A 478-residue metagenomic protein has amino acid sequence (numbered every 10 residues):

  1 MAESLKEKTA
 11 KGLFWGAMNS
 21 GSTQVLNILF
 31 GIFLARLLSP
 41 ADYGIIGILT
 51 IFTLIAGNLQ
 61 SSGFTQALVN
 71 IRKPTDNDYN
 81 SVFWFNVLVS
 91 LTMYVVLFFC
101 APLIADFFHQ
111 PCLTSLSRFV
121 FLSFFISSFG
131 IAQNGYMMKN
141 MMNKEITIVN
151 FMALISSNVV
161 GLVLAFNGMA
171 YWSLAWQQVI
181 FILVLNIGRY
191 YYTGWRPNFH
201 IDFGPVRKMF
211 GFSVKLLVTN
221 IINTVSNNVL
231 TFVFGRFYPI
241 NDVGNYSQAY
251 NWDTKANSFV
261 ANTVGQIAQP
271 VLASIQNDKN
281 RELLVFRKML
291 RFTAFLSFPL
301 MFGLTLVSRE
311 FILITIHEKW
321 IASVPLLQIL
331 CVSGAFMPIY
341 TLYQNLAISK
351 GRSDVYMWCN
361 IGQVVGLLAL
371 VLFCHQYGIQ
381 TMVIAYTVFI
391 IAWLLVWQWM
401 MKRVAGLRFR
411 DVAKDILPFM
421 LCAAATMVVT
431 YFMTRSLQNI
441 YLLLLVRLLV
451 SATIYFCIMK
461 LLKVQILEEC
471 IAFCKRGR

Functional and structural regions predicted by a protein language model:
M1-I28, Q66-V69, K73-W84, L113 (+4 more regions): N-terminal membrane topogenesis motif
M1-L5, T9, K144, I187-N228 (+4 more regions): Interhelical loop/hinge segments that connect adjacent transmembrane helices in multipass membrane
A2, K402, L407-F409, Y431-R478: Membrane-proximal transmembrane or re-entrant/amphipathic helices at the cytosolic face
L5-F64, V89-A101, S123, A153-L162 (+3 more regions): Signature of the first transmembrane helix
K6, A10, A67-D76, I126-N150 (+6 more regions): Membrane-interface junctions at transmembrane-helix termini in multi-pass inner-membrane proteins
G12-N27, L174-Q177, F181, L185 (+6 more regions): Transmembrane helical elements of multi-pass membrane transporters/channels
N27, N58-D76, M138-K139, A249 (+2 more regions): Helix-loop junctions and terminal segments of transmembrane helices in multi-pass membrane transport/translocation
T114-F121, V149-G194, K208-F212, T219 (+6 more regions): Hydrophobic alpha-helical transmembrane segments
